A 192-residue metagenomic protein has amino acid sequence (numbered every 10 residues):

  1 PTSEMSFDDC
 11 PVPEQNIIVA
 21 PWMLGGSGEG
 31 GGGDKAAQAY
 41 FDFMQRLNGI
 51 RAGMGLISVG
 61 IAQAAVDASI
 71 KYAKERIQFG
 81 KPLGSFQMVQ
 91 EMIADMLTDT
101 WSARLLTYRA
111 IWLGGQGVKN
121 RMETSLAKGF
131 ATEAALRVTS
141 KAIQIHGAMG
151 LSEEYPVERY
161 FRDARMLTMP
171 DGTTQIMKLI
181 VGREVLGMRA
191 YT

Functional and structural regions predicted by a protein language model:
P1-P11, I17: Flexible, small-/acidic-enriched active-site or ligand-binding loops
S6, G25, G30, D34-T192: Alpha-helical interface subdomain recognition
P11-V12, V59: Glycine-rich beta-alpha junction loops
N16-M23, G33: Cytochrome P450 core scaffold surrounding the K-helix E-X-X-R motif and the conserved "meander" helix-loop region
